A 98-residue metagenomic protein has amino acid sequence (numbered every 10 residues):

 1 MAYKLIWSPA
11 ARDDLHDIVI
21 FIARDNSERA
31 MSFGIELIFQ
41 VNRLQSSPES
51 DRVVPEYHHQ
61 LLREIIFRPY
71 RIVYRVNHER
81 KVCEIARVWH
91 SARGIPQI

Functional and structural regions predicted by a protein language model:
M1-L62, I98: Basic, Lys/Arg-enriched alpha-helical interface segments
F67, I72-I98: Enriched for short, Lys/Arg-rich terminal
